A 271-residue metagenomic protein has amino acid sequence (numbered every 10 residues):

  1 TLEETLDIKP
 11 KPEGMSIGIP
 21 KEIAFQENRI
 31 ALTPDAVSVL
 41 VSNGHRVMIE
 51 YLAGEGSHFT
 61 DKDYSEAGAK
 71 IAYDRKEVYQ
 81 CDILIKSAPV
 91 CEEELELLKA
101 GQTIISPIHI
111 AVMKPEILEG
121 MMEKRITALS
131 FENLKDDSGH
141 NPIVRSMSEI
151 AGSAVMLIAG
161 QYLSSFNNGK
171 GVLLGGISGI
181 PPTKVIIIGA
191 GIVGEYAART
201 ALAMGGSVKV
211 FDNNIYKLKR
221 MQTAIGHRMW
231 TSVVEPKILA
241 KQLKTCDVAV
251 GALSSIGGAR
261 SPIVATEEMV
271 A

Functional and structural regions predicted by a protein language model:
T1-S16, E22, E92-K184: Glycine/serine-rich phosphate-binding loop and adjoining beta1-alpha1 elements at the start of nucleotide-handling
P20-G56, G169-S254: Glycine-rich phosphate/diphosphate-binding loop of Rossmann-like nucleotide-binding domains
Q26-A31, E93-L97, S254-E267: Glycine/threonine-rich flexible loop motifs
V37, D61, L95, L118 (+5 more regions): Generic hydrophobic/aromatic pocket-lining and core-packing "Φ" positions
M48-K70: N-terminal beta-loop-helix "entrance" segment that forms/cooperates in small-molecule cofactor or anionic ligand
K76-V78, L97, K241-L243: Structural alpha-helical scaffold elements that stabilize or flank donor/cofactor-binding regions in carbohydrate
C81-D82, C246: An anion/phosphate-binding loop that grips the pyrophosphate of nucleotide cofactors and donors
A88-P89, I108-H109, L253-G257: Short glycine-/small-residue-rich Rossmann-like dinucleotide-binding loops
